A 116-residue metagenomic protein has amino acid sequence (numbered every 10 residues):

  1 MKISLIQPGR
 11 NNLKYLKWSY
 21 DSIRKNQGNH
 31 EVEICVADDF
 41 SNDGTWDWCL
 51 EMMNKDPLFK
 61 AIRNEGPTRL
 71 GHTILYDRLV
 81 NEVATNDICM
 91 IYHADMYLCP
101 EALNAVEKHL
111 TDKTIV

Functional and structural regions predicted by a protein language model:
Q7-W18, F40: Active-site beta-to-alpha loop of glycosyltransferases that engages the nucleotide-sugar donor
D21-E31: Short, acidic, metal-binding catalytic loop of nucleotide-sugar glycosyltransferases
I23, D39-F40, P67: Conserved short acidic donor-positioning loop in nucleotide-sugar-dependent glycosyltransferases
D38-D47: A conserved acidic beta->alpha catalytic loop
E65-A84: Glycine-rich, basic loop-to-helix element that forms the pyrophosphate-binding segment of sugar-nucleotide handling
C89: Short aromatic/hydrophobic "clamp" motif used to bind/position activated sugar donors
H93-Y97: The conserved acidic donor/metal-binding loop of glycosyltransferases
E101-V116: Conserved donor NDP-sugar-binding/catalytic core segment of glycosyltransferases
